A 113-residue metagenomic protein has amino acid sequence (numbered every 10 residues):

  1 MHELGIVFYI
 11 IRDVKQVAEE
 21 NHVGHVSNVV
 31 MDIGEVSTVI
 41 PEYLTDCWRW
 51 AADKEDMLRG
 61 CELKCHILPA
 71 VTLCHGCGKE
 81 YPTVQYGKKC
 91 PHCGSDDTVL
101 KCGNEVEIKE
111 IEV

Functional and structural regions predicted by a protein language model:
M1, G78-K79: Intrinsically disordered, low-complexity, mixed-charge
M1-C61: Long, charged N-terminal interaction/targeting segments
D32-V36, H66-A70, I111: Short loop/turn motifs enriched for small/polar and acidic residues
E62-P69, K79-Q85: Short, flexible, mixed-charge glycine/proline-rich loop motifs that serve as phosphate/nucleic-acid-contacting
T72, K88, V106: Cys/His-enriched microdomains
C74-C77, C90-C93: Short cysteine-rich clusters marking metal-coordination/redox-active sites
P82, S95-V99: Short functional micro-motifs and their immediate structural scaffolds
L100-E110: Short metal-binding segments enriched for Cys and/or His
